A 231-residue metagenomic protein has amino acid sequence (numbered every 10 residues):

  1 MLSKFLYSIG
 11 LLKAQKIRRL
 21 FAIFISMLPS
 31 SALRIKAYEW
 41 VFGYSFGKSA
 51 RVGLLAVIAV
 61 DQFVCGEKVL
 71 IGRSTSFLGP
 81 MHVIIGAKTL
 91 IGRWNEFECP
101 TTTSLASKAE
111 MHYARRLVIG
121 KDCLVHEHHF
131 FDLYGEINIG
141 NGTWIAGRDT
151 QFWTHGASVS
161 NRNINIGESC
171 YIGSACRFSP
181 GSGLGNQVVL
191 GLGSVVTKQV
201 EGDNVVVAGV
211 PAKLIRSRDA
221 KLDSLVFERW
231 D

Functional and structural regions predicted by a protein language model:
M1-F152, A157-V159, N163-S169, A175-G181 (+3 more regions): Domain-scale signature associated with acetyltransferase and cell-envelope carbohydrate enzymes
V195-V196: Conserved sequence/active-site signature of Rossmann-fold short-chain dehydrogenase/reductase
